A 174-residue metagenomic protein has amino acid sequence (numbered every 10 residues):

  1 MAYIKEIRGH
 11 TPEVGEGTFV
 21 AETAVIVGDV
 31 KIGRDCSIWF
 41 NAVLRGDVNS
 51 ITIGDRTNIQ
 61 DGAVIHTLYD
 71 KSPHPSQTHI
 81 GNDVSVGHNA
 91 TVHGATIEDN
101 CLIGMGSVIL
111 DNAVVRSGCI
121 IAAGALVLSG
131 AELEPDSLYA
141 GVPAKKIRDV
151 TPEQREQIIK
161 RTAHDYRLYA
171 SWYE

Functional and structural regions predicted by a protein language model:
M1-E13, D47, I53-D55, Q60-I80 (+2 more regions): Glycine-rich hexapeptide-repeat left-handed beta-helix
A2-I38: N-terminal segments that cap or nucleate solenoid repeat domains
S85: Short HxH-centered metal-ligating active-site micro-motif
